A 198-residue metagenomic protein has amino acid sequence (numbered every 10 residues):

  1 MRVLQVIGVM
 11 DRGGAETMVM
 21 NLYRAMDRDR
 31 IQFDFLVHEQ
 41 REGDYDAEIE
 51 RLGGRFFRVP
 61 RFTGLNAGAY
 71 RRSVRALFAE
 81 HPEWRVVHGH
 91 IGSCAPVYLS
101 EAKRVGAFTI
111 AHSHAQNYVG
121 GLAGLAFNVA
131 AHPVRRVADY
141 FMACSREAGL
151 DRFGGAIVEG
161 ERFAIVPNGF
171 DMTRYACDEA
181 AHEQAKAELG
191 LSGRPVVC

Functional and structural regions predicted by a protein language model:
M1-C198: Membrane-interface segments of envelope glycosyltransferases acting on lipid-linked substrates or membrane lipids
